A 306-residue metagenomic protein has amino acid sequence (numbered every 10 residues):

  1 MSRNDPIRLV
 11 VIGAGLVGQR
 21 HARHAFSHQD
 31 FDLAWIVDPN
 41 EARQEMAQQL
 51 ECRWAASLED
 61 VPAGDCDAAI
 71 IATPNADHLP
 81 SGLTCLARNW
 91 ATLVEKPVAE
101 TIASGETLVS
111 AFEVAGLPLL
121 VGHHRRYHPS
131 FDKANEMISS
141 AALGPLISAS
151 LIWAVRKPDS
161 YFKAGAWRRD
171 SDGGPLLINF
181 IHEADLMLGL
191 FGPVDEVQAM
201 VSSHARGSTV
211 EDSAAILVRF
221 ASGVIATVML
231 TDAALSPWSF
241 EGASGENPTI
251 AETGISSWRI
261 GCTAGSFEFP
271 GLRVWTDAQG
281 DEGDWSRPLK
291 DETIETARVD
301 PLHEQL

Functional and structural regions predicted by a protein language model:
M1-L50: N-terminal Rossmann-like dinucleotide-binding module
H21, P39, C52-A111: Beta-loop-alpha module in the N-terminal Rossmann-like domain of NAD(P)-dependent dehydrogenases, especially those
F31-L33, C66, L146, V194: Core-facing hydrophobic residues within beta-strands of well-ordered domains
A56, V94-E95, L119-V121, S150 (+2 more regions): Hydrophobic residues in well-ordered beta-strands that form the structural core
T107-R125, G144-L151: Rossmann-fold dehydrogenase core element
R125-T209, A214-V218: Predominantly a Rossmann-like dinucleotide-binding segment in NAD(P)-dependent oxidoreductases
G207-E211, S222-Q305: NAD(P)-dinucleotide binding in Rossmann-like oxidoreductases
